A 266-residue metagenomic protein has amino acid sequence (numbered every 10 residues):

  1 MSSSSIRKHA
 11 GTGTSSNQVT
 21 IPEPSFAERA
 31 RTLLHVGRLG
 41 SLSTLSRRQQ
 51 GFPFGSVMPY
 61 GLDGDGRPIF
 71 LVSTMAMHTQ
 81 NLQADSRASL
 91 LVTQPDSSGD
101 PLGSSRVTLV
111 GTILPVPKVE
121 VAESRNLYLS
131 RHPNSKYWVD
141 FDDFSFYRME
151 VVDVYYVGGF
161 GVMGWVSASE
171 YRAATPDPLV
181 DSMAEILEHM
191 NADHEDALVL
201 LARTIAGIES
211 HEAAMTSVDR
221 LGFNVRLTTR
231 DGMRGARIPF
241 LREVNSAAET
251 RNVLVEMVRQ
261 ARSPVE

Functional and structural regions predicted by a protein language model:
M1-E266: Binding-site signature for planar aromatic cofactors or substrates
